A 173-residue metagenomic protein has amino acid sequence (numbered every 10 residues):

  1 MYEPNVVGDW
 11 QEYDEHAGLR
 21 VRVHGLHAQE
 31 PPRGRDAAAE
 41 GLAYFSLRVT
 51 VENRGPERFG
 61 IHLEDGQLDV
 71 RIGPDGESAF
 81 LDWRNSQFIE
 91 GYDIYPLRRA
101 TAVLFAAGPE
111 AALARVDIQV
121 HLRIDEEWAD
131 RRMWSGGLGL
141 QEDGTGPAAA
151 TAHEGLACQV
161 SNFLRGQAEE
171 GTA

Functional and structural regions predicted by a protein language model:
M1-A173: Conserved functional micro-motifs across diverse proteins
